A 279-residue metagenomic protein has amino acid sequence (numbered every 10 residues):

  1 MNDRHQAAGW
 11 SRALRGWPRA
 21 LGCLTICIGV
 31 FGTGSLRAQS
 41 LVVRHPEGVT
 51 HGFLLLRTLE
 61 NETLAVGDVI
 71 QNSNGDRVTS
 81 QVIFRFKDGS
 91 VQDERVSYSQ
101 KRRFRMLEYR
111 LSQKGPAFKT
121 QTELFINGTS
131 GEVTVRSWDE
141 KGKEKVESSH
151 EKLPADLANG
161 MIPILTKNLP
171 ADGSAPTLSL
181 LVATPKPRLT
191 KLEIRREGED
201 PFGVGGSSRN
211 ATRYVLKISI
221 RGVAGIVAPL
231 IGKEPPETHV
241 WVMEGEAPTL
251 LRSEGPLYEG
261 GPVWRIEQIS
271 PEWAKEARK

Functional and structural regions predicted by a protein language model:
M1-G16: N-terminal secretory signal peptides that target proteins for export/translocation
D3-Q6, L41, T166-K167: Short, basic/polar N-terminal leader/transit segment immediately after the initiator methionine
A20-G32: Bacterial N-terminal signal peptides
G34-A38: Sec/Tat signal peptide C-region and signal peptidase I cleavage site
Q39-T129, A175-K279: Acidic, serine/threonine-rich low-complexity disordered tracts
G131-V133: Mixed-charge (acidic/basic) macromolecular-recognition segments
W138-S174: Surface-exposed beta-loop interaction hotspot
